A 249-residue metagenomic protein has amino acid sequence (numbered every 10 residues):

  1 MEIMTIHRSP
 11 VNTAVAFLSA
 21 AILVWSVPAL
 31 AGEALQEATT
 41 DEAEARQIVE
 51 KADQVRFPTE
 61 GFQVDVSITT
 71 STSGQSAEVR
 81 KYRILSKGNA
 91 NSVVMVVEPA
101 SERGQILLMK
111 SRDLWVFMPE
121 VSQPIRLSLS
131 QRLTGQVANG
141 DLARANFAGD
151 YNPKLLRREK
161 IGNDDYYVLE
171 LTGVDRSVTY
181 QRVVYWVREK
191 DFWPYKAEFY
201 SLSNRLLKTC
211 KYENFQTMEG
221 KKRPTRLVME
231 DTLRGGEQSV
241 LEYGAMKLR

Functional and structural regions predicted by a protein language model:
M1-V11: N-terminal secretory signal peptides that target proteins for export/translocation
V15-S26: Bacterial N-terminal signal peptides
V27-A31: Sec/Tat signal peptide C-region and signal peptidase I cleavage site
L35, T40, E44-E120: N-terminal mature ectodomain segment of secretory-pathway/periplasmic proteins
V49-K51, E78-R80, Y151-R157, C210-E213 (+1 more regions): Short structured motifs
T69, K87-N89, V97-A100, R112 (+9 more regions): Solvent-exposed coil/turn segments that connect beta secondary-structure elements in extracytoplasmic/periplasmic
E102, I106-Y151, E159: Surface-exposed, polar helix/loop patches in the mature regions of secreted/periplasmic/lumenal proteins that form
Q123-R126, N139-L142, N146, D164-R249: Gly/Pro-enriched, hydrophobic low-complexity segments that function as extracytoplasmic propeptides/linkers
